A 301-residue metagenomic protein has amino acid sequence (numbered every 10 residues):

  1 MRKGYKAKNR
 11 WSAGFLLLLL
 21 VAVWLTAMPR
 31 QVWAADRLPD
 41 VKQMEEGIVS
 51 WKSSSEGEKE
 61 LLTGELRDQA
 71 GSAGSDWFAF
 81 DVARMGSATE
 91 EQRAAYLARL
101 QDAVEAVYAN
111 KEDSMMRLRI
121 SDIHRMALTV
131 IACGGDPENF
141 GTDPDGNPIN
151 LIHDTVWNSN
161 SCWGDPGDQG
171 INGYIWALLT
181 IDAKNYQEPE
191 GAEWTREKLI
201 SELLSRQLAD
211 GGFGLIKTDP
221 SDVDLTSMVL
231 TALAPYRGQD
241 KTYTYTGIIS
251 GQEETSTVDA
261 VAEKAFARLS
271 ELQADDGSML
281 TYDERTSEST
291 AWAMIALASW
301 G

Functional and structural regions predicted by a protein language model:
M1-N9: N-terminal secretory signal peptides that target proteins for export/translocation
F15-A27: Bacterial N-terminal signal peptides
L25-L38: Sec-dependent signal peptide cleavage junction
A35-A70, T89: N-terminal module-boundary/linker segments of secreted carbohydrate-active enzymes
E60-E91, D113-N139, W163-R196, L208-K264 (+1 more regions): An alpha-helical repeat/solenoid feature that recognizes helix-turn-helix modules
D145, I149-N150, R196-I200, A262: Core helices of alpha-solenoid repeat scaffolds
N150-P166: A conserved helix-loop-strand patch within extracytoplasmic ligand-binding domains of the periplasmic binding
